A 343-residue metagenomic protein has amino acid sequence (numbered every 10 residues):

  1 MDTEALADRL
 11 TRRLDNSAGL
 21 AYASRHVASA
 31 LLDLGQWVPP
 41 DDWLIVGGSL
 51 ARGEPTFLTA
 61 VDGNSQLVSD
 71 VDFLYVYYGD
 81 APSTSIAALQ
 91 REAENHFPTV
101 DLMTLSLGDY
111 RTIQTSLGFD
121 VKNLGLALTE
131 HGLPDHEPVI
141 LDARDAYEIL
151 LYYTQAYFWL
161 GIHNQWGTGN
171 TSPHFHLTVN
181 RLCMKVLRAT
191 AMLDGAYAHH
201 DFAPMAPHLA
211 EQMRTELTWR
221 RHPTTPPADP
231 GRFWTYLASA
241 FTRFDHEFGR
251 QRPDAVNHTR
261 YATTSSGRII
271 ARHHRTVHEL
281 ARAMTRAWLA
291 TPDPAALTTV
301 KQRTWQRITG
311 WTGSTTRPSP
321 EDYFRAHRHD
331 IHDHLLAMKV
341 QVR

Functional and structural regions predicted by a protein language model:
M1-A51: Helical scaffold of the NTase/Pol beta-like nucleotidyltransferase catalytic core
D2-A23, T84-L193, H200-Q212, R221 (+2 more regions): Conserved NTP/Mg2+-binding pocket subregion across the NTase superfamily
S17, V38, L217-R220, T224 (+4 more regions): Short, flexible helical or helix-coil boundary motifs
L31-V71, V76-A81: Active-site nucleotide-donor binding segment shared across nucleotidyl transfer reactions
G53, G195, T291-P292: Short loop/turn hinge sites at secondary-structure boundaries
M205-T218, T298-T304: Short, well-ordered alpha-helical segments that carry or flank key catalytic/ligand-binding motifs at enzyme/regulatory
D254-R343: Non-catalytic terminal regions of proteins
